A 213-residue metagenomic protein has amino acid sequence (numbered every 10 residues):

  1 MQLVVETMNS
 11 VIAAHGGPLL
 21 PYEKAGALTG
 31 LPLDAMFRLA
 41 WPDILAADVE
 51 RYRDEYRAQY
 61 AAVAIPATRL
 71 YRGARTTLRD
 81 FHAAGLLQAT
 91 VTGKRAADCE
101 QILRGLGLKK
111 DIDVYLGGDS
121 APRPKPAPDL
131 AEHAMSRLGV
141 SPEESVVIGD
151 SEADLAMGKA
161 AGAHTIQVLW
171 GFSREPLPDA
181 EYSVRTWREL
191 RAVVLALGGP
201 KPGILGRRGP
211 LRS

Functional and structural regions predicted by a protein language model:
M1-A27, W41-D43: Active-site neighborhood of HAD-like aspartate-dependent phosphohydrolases
V4, T29-L33, D48, Y52-Y60 (+1 more regions): Hydrophobic/aromatic residues within well-ordered alpha-helical segments
M8, A74-R104: Substrate-recognition element of Asp-dependent hydrolases with the DxDx(T/V) motif
V11-I12, P32-A46, I102, A134-M135: Helix-loop "lid/cap" segments that line or gate small-molecule binding pockets
A13, E23, H82, R95-A96 (+1 more regions): Asp-based, Mg2+/Mn2+-dependent phosphohydrolase catalytic module
P18, L87, H164: Residue-level detector of anion-binding/catalytic polar loops
P18-K24, D43-D54, K110-I112: Short, surface-exposed acidic
R38-T76, A84-L86: Metal-dependent phosphoesterase signature
